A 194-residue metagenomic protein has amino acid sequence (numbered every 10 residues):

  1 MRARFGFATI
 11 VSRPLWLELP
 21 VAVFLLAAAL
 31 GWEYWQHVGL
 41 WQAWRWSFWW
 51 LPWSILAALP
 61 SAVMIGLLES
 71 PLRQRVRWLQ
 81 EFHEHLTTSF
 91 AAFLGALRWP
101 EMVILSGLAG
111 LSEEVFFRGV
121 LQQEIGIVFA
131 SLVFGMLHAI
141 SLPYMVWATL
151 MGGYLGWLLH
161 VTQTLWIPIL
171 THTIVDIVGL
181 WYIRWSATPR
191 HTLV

Functional and structural regions predicted by a protein language model:
M1-L30, F129: Cytosolic-side membrane-entry/anchor segment at the start of a transmembrane helix
R4, W35, L180-R184: Transmembrane helix recognition focused on a "late"/terminal membrane span
F5-F7, F24, W41-F48, F82 (+4 more regions): Phenylalanine-focused residue identity feature
F7, V11, L15, A43 (+5 more regions): Hydrophobic, aromatic-rich alpha-helical transmembrane segments and their membrane-interface anchor motifs
V21-L25, A29, A57-E69, E113 (+2 more regions): Alpha-helical transmembrane segments of multipass membrane proteins
A29-E33, R184-A187: Juxtamembrane/transmembrane-helix interface segments of polytopic membrane transporters
Y34-S112, P189-R190: Juxtamembrane helix-loop-helix connectors linking adjacent transmembrane helices in multi-pass membrane enzymes
T87-V194: Transmembrane helix-loop-helix hairpins at the membrane interface of multi-pass integral membrane proteins
